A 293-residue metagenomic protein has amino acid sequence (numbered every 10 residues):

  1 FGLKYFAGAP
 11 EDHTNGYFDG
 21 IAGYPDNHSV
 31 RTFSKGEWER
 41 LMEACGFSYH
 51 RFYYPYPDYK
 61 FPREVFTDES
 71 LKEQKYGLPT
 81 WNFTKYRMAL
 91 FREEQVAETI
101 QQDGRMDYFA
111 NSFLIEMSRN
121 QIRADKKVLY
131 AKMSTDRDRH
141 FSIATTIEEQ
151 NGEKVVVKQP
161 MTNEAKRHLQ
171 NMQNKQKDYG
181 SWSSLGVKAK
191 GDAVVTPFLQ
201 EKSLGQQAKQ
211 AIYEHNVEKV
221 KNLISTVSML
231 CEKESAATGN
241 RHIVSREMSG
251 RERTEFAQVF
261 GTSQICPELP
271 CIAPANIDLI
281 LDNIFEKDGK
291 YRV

Functional and structural regions predicted by a protein language model:
G2-F18: Conserved class I S-adenosyl-L-methionine
E11-H13, Y24, C266-V293: Catalytic activation segment of kinase domains across protein kinase-like and atypical kinase folds
N27-F52: Short alpha-helix
E37, R51-T146: Rossmann-like AdoMet/SAM-dependent catalytic core
F47, Y54-K60, N120-R123, T162-E164 (+2 more regions): Short, solvent-exposed loop/turn segments at secondary-structure junctions
K132-N174: ATP-binding glycine-rich loop module of kinase domains
K175-W182: Structural motif at the C-terminus of the N-lobe alphaC helix and the adjacent alphaC-beta4 loop of the Hanks-type
S184-V259: Conserved structural core of kinase catalytic domains
